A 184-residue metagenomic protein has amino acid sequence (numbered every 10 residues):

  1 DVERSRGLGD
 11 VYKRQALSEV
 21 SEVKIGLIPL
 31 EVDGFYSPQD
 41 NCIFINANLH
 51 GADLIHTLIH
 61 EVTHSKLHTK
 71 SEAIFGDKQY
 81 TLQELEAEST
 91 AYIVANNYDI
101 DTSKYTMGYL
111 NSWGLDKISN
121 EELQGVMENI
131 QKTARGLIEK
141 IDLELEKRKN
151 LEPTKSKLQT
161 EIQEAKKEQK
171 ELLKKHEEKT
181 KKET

Functional and structural regions predicted by a protein language model:
D1-Y12: Single conserved hydrophobic/aromatic residue that forms the stacking wall/gate of nucleotide- or nucleobase-binding
K13-D40: Catalytic zinc-binding patch centered on the HExxH motif and its immediate surroundings that defines zinc-dependent
I43-L58, D77-K78: Short pre-active-site segment immediately N-terminal to the catalytic Zn-binding motif
I55, I59, Q83-E86, V126 (+1 more regions): Hydrophobic (often cysteine-bearing) scaffold residues that line and stabilize catalytic clefts of nucleotide/cofactor
H56-E72, A87: Active-site recognition of the HExxH zinc-binding catalytic motif
L82-N97: An active-site-proximal "capping" alpha-helix that borders the catalytic cofactor pocket
A95-L158: Long, well-structured alpha-helical subdomains associated with metal-dependent extracellular/ecto-lumenal hydrolases
T160, E164-K170, K174, E178-T184: Non-Sec secretion/translocation targeting segments of pathogen effectors
